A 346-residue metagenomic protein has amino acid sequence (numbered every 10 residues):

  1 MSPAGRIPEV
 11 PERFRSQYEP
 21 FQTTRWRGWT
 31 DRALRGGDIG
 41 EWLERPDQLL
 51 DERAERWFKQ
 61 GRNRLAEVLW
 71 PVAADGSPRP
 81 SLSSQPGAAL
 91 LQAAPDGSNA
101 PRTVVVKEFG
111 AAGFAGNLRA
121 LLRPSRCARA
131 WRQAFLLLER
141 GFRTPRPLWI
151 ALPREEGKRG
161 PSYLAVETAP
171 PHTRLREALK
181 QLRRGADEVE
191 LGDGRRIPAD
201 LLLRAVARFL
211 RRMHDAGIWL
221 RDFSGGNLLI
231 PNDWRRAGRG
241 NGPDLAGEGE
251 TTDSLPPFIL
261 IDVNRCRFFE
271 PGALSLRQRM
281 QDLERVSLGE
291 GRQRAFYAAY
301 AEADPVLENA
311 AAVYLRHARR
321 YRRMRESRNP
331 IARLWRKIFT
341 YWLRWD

Functional and structural regions predicted by a protein language model:
M1, L65-G97, V105, R208-F269: Active-site acidic catalytic loop and adjacent metal/ATP-binding pocket of ATP-dependent phosphoryl transfer enzymes
S2-A54: Juxta-kinase regulatory segment immediately upstream of eukaryotic protein kinase catalytic domains
P3, P8, R325-D346: ATP/Mg2+ or Mg2+-diphosphate-binding catalytic cores that bind nucleotide phosphates or diphosphates via glycine-rich
T30, G37-T173, R211, D215-A216: Conserved ATP-binding subdomain of kinase catalytic cores across diverse folds
F109-G116, V166-G192, R265-F268: A glycine-centered beta->alpha junction motif in the catalytic cores of kinase/phosphotransferase enzymes
C127-A128, Q133-R143, H172, R176-R221 (+1 more regions): Conserved kinase catalytic-core helix
G160-E167, A237-G238, L260-D262, S275-L276: Short low-complexity, flexible loop/linker segments enriched in glycine and/or proline with clustered acidic
P256-K337: C-lobe/activation-segment region of protein kinase-like
